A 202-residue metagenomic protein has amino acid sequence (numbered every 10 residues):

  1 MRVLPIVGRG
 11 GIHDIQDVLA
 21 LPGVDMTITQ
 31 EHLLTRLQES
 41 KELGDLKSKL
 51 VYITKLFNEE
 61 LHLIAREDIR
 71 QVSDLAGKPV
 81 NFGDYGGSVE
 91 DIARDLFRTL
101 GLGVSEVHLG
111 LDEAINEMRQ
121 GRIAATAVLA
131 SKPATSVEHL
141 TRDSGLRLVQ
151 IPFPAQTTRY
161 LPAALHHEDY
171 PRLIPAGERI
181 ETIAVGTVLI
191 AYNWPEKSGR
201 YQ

Functional and structural regions predicted by a protein language model:
M1-I6, L46-K49, Q202: N-terminal hydrophobic or amphipathic helices and topogenic motifs
M1-T27, G177: Extracytoplasmic small-molecule ligand-binding "clamshell" domains of the periplasmic binding protein/Venus flytrap
M1-V3, N58-Q120: Bilobed "Venus flytrap"/periplasmic-binding protein-like clamshell domains and structurally analogous long
L4, D25-T29, H62-I64, N81-G83 (+1 more regions): Structural recognition of the beta-strand scaffold that forms the well-ordered cores of secreted hydrolase catalytic
G8-I12, I28, G83-D91, H108-D112 (+2 more regions): Soluble non-cytosolic domains of exported or imported proteins
G10-H13, L21-G23, D45-L50, N58-E60 (+4 more regions): Extracytoplasmic
L19-E59, S131-T135: Acidic, polar ligand-binding/catalytic clefts
E31-L33, K41, G103-R200: Pocket-lining segment of extracytoplasmic ligand-binding domains
